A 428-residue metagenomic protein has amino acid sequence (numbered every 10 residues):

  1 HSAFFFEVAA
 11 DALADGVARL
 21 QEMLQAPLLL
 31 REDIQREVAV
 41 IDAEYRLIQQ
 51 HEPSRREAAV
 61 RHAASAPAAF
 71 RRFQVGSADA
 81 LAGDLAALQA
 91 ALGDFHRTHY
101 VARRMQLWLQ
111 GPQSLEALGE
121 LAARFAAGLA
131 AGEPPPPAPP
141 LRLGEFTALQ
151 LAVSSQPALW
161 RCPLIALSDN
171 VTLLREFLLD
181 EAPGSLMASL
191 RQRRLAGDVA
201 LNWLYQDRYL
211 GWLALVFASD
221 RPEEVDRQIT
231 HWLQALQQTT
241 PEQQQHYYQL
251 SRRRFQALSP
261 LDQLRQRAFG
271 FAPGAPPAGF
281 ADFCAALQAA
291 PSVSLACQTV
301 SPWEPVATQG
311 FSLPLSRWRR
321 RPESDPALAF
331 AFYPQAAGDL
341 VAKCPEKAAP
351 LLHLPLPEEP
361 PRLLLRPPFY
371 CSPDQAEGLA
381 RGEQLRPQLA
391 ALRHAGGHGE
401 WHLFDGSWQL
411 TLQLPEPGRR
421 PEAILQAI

Functional and structural regions predicted by a protein language model:
H1-P137, P183, Q192-F330, H398-I428: Charge-rich, well-structured scaffold segments of protease-associated domains
P134-M187, T299, V306-L385: His/Glu-based metal-binding/catalytic segments typifying zinc-dependent metallopeptidases
L141, P276-L287, L340-E346, A390-H394: Short, solvent-exposed secondary-structure boundary motifs
L167-T239, A342-E359, F369-Y370, E377-H402: Structured mid-domain segments that build the active-site/substrate or prosthetic-cofactor binding neighborhood
